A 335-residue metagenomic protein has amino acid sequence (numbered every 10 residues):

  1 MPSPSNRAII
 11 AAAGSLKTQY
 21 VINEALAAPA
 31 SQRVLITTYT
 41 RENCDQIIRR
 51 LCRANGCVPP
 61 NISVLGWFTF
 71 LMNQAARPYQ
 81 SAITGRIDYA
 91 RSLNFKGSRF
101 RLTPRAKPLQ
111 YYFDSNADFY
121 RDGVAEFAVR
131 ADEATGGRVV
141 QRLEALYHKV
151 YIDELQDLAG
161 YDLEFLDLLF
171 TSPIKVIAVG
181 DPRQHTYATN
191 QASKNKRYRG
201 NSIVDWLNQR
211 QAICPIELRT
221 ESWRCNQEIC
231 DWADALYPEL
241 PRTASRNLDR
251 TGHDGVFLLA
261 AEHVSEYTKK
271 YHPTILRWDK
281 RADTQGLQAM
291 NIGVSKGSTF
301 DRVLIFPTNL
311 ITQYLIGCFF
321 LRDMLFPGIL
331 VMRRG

Functional and structural regions predicted by a protein language model:
M1-R77: P-loop NTPase Walker
P2, N6-N23, A27, R41-E42 (+4 more regions): Conserved helicase motor core of SF1/SF2 NTP-dependent helicases
S5-I9, S81-Y151, G160-Y161, F165 (+1 more regions): Accessory N-terminal region flanking or inserted into the helicase ATPase core in nucleic-acid motor proteins
T37, I275-R277: Acidic beta-strand-to-loop metal/phosphate-binding motif
R53-N55, S81, S193-Y198: Short, hinge-like loop/turn segments at secondary-structure boundaries
L65-F68, Q141, Q227: Non-catalytic, well-ordered alpha-helical scaffold segments
Q74-S81, G85, T308-L315: Short, solvent-exposed beta-strand-terminating loops
